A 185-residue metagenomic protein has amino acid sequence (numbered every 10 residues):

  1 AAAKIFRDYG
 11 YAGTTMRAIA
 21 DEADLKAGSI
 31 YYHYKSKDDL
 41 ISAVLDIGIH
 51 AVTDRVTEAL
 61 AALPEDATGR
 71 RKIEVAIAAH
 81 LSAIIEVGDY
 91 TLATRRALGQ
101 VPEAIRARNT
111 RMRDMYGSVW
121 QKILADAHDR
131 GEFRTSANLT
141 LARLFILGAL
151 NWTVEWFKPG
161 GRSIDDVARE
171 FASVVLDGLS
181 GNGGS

Functional and structural regions predicted by a protein language model:
A1-A3, I19-A20, L40, V44-V56 (+1 more regions): Generic hydrophobic, amphipathic alpha-helix propensity
I5-D39, A43: Helix-turn-helix
A12-G13, D66, G160: Flexible coil/turn residues that form the inter-helical turn or adjacent wing/linker of helix-turn-helix
A43, T57-V87, A142-I146, A168: Hydrophobic alpha-helical connector segments
I47-T57, E103-R130, L139-L144, G148: Amphipathic alpha-helical packing segments from all-alpha helical-bundle domains
T68-V75, A107-M112, D129-F145, R162-E170: All-alpha amphipathic helical-bundle segments outside canonical DNA-binding/catalytic cores that form hydrophobic
R71, I85-A104, Q121: Amphipathic alpha-helical segments used for helix-helix packing
A79-S82, E86, S118-R130, L147-A149 (+2 more regions): C-terminal peripheral helix-coil segments that are non-catalytic and often amphipathic
